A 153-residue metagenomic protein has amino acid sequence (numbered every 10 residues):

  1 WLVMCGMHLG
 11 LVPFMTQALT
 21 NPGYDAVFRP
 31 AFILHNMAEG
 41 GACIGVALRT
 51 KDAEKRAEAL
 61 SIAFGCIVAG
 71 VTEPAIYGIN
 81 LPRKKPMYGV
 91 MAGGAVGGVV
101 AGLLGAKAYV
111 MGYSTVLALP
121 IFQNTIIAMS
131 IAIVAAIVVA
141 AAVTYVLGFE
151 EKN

Functional and structural regions predicted by a protein language model:
W1-V3: Core mid-bundle transmembrane helix pairs that form the ion/substrate translocation pathway in diverse multi-pass
P13-T72, I79-K84: Membrane-embedded helical hairpins/re-entrant loop segments and their flanking transmembrane helices within multi-pass
Q17, N21, V46, S61 (+1 more regions): Transmembrane alpha-helical segments and their short flanking loops that form helix-hairpins/helix-helix interfaces
